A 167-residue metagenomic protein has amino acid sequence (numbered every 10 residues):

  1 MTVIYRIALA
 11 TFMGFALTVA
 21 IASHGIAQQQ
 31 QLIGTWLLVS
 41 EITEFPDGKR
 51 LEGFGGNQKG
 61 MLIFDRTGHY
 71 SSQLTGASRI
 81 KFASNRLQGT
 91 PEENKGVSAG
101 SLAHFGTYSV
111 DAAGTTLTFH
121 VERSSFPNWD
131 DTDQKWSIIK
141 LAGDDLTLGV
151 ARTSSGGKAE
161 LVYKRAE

Functional and structural regions predicted by a protein language model:
M1-F15: Bacterial N-terminal signal peptides that target proteins for export
A10-F12, A22-E167: Lipid interaction determinants
